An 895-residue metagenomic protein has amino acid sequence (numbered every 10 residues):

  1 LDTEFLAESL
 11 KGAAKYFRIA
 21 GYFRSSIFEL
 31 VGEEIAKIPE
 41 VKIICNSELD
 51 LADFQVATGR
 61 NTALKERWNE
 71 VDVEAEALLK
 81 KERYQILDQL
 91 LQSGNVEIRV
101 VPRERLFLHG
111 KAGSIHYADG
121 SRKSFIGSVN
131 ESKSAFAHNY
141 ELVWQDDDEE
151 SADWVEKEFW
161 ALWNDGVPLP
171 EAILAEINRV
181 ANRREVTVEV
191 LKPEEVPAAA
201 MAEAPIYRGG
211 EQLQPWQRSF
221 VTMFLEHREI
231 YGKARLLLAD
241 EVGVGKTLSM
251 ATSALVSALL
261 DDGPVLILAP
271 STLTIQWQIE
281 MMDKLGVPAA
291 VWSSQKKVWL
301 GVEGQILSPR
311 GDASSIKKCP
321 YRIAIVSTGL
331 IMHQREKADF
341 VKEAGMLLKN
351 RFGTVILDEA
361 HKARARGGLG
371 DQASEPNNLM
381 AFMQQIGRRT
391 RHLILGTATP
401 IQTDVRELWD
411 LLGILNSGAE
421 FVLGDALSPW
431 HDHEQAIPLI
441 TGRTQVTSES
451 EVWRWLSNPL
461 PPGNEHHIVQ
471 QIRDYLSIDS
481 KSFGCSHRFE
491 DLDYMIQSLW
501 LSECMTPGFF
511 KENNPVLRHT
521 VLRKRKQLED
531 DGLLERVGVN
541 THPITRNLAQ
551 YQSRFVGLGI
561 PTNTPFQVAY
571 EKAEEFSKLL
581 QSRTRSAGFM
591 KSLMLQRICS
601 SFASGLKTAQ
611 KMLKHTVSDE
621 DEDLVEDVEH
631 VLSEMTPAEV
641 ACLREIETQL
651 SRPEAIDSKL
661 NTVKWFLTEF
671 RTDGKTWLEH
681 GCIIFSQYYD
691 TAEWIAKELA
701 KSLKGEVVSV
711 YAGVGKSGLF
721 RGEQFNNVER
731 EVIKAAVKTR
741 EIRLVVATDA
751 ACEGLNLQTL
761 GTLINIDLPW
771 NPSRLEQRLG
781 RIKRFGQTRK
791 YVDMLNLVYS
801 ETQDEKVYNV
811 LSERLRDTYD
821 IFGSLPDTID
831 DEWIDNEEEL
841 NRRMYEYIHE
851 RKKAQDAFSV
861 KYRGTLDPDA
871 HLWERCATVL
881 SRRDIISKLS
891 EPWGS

Functional and structural regions predicted by a protein language model:
L1-E211: PLD/PLD-like phosphodiesterase catalytic module centered on the HKD motif
K65-V143, A700, K704-E805: Conserved RecA-like P-loop NTPase helicase motor core
P197-E229, A234, K246-A251, A258-Q385 (+3 more regions): SF2 helicase/translocase NTPase motor core, specifically the RecA-like lobe 1 inter-motif segment between Walker
M201-L213, L225, G232-A234, E241 (+5 more regions): Conserved Helicase C-terminal RecA-like lobe
A239, L268, T397, F685: Residues at the beta-strand->loop junction immediately N-terminal to the Walker
I267, I325-V326, I356-L357, R391-A398 (+1 more regions): Structural recognition of the conserved hydrophobic beta-strand(s) that form the central parallel beta-sheet of P-loop
R391-A426, H466-G484, G532-E571, A747-T748 (+2 more regions): SF2 helicase/translocase ATPase core recognition
R789-S895: C-terminal accessory region of SF2 helicases/translocases
